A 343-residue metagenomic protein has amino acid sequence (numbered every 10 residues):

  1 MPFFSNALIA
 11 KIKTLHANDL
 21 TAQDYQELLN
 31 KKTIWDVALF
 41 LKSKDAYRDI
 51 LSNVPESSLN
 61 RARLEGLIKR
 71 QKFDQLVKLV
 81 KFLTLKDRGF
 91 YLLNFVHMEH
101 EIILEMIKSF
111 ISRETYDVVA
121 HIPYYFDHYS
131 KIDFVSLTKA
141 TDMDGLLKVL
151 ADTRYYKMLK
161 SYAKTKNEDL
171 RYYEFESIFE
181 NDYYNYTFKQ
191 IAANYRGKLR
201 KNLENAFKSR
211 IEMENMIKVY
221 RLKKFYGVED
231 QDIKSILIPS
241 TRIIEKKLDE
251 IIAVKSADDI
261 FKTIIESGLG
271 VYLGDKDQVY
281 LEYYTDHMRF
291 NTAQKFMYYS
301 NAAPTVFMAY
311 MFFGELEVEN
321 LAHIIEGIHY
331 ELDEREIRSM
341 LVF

Functional and structural regions predicted by a protein language model:
M1-F343: N-terminal domain-start signal
